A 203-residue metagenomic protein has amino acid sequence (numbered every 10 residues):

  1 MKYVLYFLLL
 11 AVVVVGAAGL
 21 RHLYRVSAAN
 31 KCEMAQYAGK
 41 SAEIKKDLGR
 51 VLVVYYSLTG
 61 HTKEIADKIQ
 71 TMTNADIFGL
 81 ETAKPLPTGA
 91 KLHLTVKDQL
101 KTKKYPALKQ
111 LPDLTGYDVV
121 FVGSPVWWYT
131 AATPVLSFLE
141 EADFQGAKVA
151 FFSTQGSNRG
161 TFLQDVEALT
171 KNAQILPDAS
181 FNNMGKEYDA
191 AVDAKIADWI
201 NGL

Functional and structural regions predicted by a protein language model:
K2-L203: Active-site-proximal alpha-helix that buttresses catalytic centers in soluble enzyme cores
